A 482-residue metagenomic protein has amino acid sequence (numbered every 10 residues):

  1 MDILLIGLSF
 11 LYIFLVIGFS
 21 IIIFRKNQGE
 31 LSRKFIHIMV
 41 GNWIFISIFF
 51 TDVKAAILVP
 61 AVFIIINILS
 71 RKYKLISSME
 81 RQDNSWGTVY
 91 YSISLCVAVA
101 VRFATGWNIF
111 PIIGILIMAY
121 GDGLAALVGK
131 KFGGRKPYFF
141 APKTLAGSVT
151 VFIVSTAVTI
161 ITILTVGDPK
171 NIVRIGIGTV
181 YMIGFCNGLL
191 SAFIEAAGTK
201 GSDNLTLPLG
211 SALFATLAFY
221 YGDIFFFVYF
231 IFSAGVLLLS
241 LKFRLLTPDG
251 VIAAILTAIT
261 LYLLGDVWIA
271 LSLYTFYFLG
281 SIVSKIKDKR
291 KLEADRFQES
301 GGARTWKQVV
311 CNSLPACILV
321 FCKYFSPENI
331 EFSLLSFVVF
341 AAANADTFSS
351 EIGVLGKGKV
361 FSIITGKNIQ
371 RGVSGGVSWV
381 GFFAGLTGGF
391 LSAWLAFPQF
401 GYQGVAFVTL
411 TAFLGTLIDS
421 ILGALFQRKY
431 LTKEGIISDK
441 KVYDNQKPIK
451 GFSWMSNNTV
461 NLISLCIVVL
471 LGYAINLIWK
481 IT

Functional and structural regions predicted by a protein language model:
M1-G29, R33-I76, T88-F139, T144 (+1 more regions): Hydrophobic alpha-helical transmembrane segments
I76-D83: Viral RNA-dependent RNA polymerase
